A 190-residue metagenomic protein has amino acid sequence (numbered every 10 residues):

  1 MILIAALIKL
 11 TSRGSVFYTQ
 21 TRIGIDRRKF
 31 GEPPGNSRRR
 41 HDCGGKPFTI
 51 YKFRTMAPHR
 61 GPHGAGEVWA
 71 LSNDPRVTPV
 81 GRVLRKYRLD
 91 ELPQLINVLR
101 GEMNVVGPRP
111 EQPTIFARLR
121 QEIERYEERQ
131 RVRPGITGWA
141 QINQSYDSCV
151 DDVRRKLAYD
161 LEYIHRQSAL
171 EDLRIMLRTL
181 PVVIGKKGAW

Functional and structural regions predicted by a protein language model:
M1-H59, A169-W190: A hydrophobic, helix-centered structural microdomain
I2, M56, A70-R133, I175-V183: A short, structured surface patch at a secondary-structure boundary
I4-A5, I50, G64-E67, W139-Q141: Adenylate-forming
Y18, T78-R82, Y159: Positions in alpha-helical segments
K52, R76-P79, Q141, D172: Residue-level recognition of specific faces of alpha-helices
H59-A65, R109-I115, V150: Cytochrome P450 core scaffold surrounding the K-helix E-X-X-R motif and the conserved "meander" helix-loop region
R60, E67-R76, D151-R155: The feature captures the short pre-catalytic strand/loop hairpin that immediately precedes and shapes the active-site
I123-W190: C-terminal terminal-structure detector
